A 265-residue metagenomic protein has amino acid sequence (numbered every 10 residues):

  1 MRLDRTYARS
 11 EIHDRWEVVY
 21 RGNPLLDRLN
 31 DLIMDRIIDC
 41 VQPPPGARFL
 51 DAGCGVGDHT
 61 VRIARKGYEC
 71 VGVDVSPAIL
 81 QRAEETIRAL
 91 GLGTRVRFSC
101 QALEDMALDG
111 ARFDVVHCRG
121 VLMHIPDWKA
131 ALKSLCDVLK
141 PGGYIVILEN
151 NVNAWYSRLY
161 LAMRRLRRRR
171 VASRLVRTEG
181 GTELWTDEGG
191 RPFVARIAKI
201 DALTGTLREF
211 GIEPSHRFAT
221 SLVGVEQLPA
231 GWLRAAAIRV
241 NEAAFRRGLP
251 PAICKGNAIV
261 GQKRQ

Functional and structural regions predicted by a protein language model:
M1-P44, R62: Conserved class I S-adenosyl-L-methionine
G46-G55: Conserved class I S-adenosyl-L-methionine
V56-D105: Class I SAM-dependent methyltransferase SAM/SAH-binding core
E104-V116: A short acidic, Gly/Pro-enriched loop at the edge of an enzyme's catalytic core that lines a small-molecule cofactor
V115-D127: A short SAM/SAH-binding and catalytic strip from SAM-dependent methyltransferases
K129-P141: A short glycine-rich, Lys/Arg-flanked "PGG" loop and its adjoining helix->strand segment in the class I
V146-L175: Conserved class I S-adenosyl-L-methionine
E179-Q265: A C-terminal cap/extension of S-adenosyl-L-methionine-dependent methyltransferases that defines the acceptor-substrate
